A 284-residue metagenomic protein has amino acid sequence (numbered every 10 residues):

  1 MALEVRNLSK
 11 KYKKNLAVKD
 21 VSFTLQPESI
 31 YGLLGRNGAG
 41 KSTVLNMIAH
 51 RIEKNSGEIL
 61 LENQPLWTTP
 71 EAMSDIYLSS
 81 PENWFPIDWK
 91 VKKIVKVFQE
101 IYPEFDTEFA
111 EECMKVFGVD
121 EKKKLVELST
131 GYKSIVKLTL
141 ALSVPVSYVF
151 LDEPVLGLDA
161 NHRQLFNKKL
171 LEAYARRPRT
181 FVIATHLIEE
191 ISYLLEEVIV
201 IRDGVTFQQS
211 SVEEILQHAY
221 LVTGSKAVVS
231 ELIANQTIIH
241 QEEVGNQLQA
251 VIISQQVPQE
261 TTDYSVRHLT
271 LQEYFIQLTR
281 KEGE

Functional and structural regions predicted by a protein language model:
G35-G40: Walker A (P-loop) phosphate-binding loop of ABC-type ATPase nucleotide-binding domains
A49: Helix-to-loop junction immediately C-terminal to a conserved catalytic motif
G57-E71: Conserved ABC transporter NBD signature motif
S80-V136: ABC-family P-loop ATPase nucleotide-binding domains
V149-E153, L158: Catalytic Walker B motif of ABC-type/P-loop ATPase nucleotide-binding domains
H240, V244-E284: C-terminal coupling/interaction segments
